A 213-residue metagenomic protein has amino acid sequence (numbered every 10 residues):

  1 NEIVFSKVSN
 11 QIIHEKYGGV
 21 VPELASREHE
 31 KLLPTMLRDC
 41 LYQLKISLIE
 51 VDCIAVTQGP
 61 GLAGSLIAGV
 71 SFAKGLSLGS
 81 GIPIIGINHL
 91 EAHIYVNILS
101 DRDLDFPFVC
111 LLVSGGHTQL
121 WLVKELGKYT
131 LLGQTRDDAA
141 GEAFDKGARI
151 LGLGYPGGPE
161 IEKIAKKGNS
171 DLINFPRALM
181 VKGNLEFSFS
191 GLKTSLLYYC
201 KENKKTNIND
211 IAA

Functional and structural regions predicted by a protein language model:
N1-P60, H89, H93, A212: N-terminal beta-alpha supersecondary unit
V4-S6, D105, L112-V113, L120-N209: A short helix-loop
G18-L24, V56-A63, T130-T135, V181-L185: A short glycine/serine-rich beta->alpha loop
A55-T57, N88, V109-S114, W121: Short beta-strand segments
V56-G81: Short Gly/Thr/Asp-enriched flexible loops that form oxyanion-binding sites at enzyme active sites
K74, L78, V96-S100, R149 (+1 more regions): Short, well-ordered alpha-helices that flank and scaffold nucleotide-derived cofactor binding pockets
G86-V109: Conserved phosphate-binding catalytic cores of ATP/NTP-utilizing and phosphoryl-transfer enzymes
